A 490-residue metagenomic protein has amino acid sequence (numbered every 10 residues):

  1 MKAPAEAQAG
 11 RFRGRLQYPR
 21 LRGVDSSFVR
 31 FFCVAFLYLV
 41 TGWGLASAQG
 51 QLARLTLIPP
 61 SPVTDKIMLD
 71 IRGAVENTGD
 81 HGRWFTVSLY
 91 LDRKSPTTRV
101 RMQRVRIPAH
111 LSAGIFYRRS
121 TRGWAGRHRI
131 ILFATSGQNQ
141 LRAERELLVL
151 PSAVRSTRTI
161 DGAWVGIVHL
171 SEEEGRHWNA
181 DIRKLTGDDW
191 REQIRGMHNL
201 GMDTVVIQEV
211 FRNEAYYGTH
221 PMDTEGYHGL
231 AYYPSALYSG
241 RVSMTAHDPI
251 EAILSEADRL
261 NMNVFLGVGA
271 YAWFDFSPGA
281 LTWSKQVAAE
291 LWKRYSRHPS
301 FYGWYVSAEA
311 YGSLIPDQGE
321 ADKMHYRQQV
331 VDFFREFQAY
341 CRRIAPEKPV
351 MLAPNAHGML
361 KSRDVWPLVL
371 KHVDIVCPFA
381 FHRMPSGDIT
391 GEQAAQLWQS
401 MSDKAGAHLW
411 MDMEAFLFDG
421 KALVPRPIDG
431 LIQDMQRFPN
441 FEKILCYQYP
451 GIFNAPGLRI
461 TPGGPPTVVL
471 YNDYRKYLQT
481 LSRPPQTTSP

Functional and structural regions predicted by a protein language model:
A48-D65, A74, A353-P354, L360: Short, compositionally biased P/S/T/A/G/V-rich stretches that sit at domain boundaries
A163, I182-E214, I375-V376, F441-I444: Catalytic domains of carbohydrate-active enzymes, especially glycoside hydrolases
G196, M244-R259, S277-G303, R437: An active-site-proximal structural segment forming one wall of the substrate-binding cleft that immediately precedes
M202-M244: Aromatic-lined carbohydrate-binding/catalytic grooves of carbohydrate-active enzymes
F265-P278, Y305-A308, F333-R363, G406-D419: Aromatic-lined carbohydrate-recognition surfaces of secreted/lumenal glycan-active proteins
A270-D275, E290-M324: Active-site groove signature of glycoside hydrolases
P299-G312, K361-I389, Y449: Aromatic- and acid-rich polysaccharide-binding/catalytic face of secreted or lumenal carbohydrate-active enzymes
M384-S386, A407-T488: Substrate-binding cleft of secreted/luminal carbohydrate-active enzymes
